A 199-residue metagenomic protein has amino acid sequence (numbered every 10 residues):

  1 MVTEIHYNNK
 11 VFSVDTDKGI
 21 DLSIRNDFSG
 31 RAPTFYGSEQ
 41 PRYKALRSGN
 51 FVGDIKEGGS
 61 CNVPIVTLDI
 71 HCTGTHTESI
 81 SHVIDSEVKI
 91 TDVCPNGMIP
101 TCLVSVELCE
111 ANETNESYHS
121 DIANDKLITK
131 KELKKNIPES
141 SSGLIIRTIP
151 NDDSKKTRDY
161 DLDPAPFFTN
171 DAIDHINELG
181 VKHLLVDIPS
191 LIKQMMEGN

Functional and structural regions predicted by a protein language model:
M1-N199: Active-/binding-site microenvironments in catalytic and ligand-binding cores
